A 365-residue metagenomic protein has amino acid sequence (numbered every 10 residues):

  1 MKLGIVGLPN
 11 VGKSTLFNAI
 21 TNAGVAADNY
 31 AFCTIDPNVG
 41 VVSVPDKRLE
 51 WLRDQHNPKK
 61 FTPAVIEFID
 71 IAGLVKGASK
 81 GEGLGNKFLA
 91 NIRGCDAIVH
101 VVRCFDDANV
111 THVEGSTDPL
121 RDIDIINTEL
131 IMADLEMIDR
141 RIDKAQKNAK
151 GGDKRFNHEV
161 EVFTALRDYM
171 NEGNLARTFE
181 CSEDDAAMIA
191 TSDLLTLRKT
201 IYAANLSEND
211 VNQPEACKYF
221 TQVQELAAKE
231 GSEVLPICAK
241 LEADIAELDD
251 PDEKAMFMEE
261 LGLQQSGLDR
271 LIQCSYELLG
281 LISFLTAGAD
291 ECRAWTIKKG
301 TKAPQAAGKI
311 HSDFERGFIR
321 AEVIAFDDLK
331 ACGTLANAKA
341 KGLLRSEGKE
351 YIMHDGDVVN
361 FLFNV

Functional and structural regions predicted by a protein language model:
M1-T111, D139-R140, K144-A145: Conserved G1/Walker A P-loop phosphate-binding module
K2-V6, F17, K144-I352, V359-V365: C-terminal-of-GTPase-core extension/linker across diverse P-loop GTPases
S14, A31, E67, I71 (+6 more regions): Generic signal for short, ordered secondary-structure residues within or immediately flanking folded domains
N22, D54, A90, G94 (+4 more regions): Short, intrinsically disordered, mixed-charge
A23-A31, N38-G40, R48-W51, K80 (+8 more regions): Glycine-rich, flexible loop/turn motifs
F32, D46-L49, T62-F68, E82-D96 (+8 more regions): Amphipathic alpha-helical transducer elements in NTP-driven molecular machines
G40-P45, A72-E82, R93-F156, Y169-S182 (+1 more regions): Conserved Switch II/interswitch segment of TRAFAC-class P-loop GTPases
